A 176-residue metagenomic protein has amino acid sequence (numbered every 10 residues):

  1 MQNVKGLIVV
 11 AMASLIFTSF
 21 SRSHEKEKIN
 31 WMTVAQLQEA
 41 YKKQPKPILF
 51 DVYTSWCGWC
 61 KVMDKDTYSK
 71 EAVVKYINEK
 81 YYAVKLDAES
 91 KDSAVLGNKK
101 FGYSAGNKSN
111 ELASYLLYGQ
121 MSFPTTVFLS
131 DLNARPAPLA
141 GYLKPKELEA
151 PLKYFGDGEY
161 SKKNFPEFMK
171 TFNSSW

Functional and structural regions predicted by a protein language model:
M1-K26: Bacterial Sec-dependent N-terminal signal peptides
N30-I48, I77: A short beta-strand-turn-helix
Q44-K61, A83: Short active-site neighborhood of thiol/selenol oxidoreductases, capturing the structured segment around
K61-N78: Typically the conserved alpha-helix immediately C-terminal to a functionally engaged Cys/Sec in thioredoxin-like
E79-L96: Structural microenvironment flanking redox-active thiols in thiol-disulfide oxidoreductases
G102, G106-V127: Structural micro-motif
S122-P138: A short, hydrophobic beta-strand/beta-hairpin element that forms part of a small beta-sheet core
P138-W176: Thiol-/selenol-based redox modules, centered on thioredoxin-like and closely related oxidoreductase domains
